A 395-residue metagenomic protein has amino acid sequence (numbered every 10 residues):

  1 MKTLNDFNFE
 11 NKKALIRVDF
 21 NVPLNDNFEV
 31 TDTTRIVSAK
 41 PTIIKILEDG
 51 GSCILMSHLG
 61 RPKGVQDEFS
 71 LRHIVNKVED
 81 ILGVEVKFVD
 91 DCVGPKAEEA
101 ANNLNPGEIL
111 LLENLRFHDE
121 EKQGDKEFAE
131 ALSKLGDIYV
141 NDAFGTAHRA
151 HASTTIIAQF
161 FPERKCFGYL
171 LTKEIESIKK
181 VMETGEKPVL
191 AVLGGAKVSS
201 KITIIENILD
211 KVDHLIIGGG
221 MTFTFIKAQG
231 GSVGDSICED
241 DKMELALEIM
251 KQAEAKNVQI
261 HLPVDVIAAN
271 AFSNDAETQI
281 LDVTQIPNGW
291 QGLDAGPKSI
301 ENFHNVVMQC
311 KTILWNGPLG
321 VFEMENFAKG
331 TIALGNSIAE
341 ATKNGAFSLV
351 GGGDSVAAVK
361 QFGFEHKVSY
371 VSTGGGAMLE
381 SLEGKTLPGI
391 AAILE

Functional and structural regions predicted by a protein language model:
M1-E395: Active-site loop-to-helix "anion-binding N-cap" substructures in soluble metabolic enzymes
